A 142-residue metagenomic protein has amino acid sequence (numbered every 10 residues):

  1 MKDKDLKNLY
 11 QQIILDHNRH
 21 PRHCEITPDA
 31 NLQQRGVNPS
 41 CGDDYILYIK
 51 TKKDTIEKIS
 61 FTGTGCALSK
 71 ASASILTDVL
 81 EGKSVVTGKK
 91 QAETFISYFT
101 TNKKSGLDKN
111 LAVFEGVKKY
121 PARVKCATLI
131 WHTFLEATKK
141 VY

Functional and structural regions predicted by a protein language model:
M1-E25, K83-Y142: C-terminal binding/interaction regions
C24-K58, G63: Structured beta-strand/loop patches that form or line metal/cofactor-binding pockets in enzymes
N38, A73, C126-T128: Sequence-pattern detector for short linear motifs and compositional/periodic biases rather than a specific fold
G65-K70: Short, thiol/selenol-centered motifs that function as redox-active sites or metal-ligating centers
S72-S84: Alpha-helical support elements that line or immediately flank enzyme active sites and cofactor-binding pockets
